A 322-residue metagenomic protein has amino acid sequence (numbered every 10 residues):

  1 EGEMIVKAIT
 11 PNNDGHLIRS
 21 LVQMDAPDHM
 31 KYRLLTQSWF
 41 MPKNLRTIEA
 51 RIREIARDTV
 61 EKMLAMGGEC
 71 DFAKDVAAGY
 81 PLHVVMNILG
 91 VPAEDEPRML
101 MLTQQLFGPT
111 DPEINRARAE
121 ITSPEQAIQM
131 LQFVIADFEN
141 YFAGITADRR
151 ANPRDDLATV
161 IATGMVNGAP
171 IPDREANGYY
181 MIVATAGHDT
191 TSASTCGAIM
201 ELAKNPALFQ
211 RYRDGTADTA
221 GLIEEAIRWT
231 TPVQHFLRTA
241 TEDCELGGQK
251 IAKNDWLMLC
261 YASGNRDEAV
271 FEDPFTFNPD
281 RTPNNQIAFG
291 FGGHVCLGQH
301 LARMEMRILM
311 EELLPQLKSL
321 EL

Functional and structural regions predicted by a protein language model:
E1-L322: Cytochrome P450
